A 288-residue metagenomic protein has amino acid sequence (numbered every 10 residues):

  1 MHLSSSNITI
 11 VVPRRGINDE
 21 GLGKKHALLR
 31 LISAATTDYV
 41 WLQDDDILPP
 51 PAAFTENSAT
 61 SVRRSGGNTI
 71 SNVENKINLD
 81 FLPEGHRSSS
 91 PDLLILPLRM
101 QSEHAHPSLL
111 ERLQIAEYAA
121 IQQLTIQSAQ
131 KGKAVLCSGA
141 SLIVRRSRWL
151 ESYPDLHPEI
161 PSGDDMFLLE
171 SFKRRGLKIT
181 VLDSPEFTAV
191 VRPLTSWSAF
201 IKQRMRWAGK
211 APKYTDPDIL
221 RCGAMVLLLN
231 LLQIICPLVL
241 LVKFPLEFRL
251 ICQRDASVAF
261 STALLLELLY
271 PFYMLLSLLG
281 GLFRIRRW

Functional and structural regions predicted by a protein language model:
M1-I17: Acidic donor-binding segment of Leloir-type glycosyltransferases
R15-A34: Glycine-rich, basic loop-to-helix element that forms the pyrophosphate-binding segment of sugar-nucleotide handling
T36-T37, L136-S152: Conserved nucleotide-sugar donor-binding and metal-coordinating catalytic region shared by glycosyltransferases
V40: Short aromatic/hydrophobic "clamp" motif used to bind/position activated sugar donors
D44-L48: The conserved acidic donor/metal-binding loop of glycosyltransferases
T55-R64, T69-L110: Conserved donor NDP-sugar-binding/catalytic core segment of glycosyltransferases
L93-Q122, L150, D155-I219: Catalytic donor/gating beta->alpha subdomain of glycosyltransferases that bind UDP-sugars
C222-R287: Membrane-embedded multi-pass helical conduit in multi-pass membrane proteins, especially envelope-biosynthetic
